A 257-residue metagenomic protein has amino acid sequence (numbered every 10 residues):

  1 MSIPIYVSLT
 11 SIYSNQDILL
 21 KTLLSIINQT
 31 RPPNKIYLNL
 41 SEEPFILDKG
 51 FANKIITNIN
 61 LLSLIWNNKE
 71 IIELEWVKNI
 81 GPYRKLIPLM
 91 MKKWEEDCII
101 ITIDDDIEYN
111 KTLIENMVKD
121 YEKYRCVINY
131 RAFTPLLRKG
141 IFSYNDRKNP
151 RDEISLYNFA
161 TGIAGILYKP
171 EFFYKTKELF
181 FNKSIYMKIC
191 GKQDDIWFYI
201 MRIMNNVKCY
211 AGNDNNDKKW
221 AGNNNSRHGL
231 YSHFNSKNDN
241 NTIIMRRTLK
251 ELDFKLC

Functional and structural regions predicted by a protein language model:
M1-N28, Y37: N-proximal low-complexity "stem/linker" segments adjacent to membrane-targeting elements
S2-I3, D17-T22, K183-C257: C-terminal catalytic/acceptor-binding lobe
P4, N34-K35, I99, K208: Residues at the starts of beta-strands that form the adenosine-phosphate
T22-N34, E42-D48: Short, acidic, metal-binding catalytic loop of nucleotide-sugar glycosyltransferases
N39-D97: Active-site-proximal specificity loops/subdomain of glycosyltransferases
N39-F45, F133-P135, N216: Short beta-alpha junction loops
L89, K93, E108-K183: Conserved catalytic core of nucleotide-sugar-dependent glycosyltransferases
E96-D106: Short beta-strand-to-loop acidic/aromatic patch adjacent to the donor-nucleotide binding site
